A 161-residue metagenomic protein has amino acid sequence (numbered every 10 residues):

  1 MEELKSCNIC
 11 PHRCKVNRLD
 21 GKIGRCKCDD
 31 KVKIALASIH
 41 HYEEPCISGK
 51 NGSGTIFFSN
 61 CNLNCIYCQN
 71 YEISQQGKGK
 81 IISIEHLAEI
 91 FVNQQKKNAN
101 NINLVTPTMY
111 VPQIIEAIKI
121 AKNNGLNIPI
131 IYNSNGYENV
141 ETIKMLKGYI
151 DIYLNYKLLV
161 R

Functional and structural regions predicted by a protein language model:
L4-C7, P11, I23, T55-F58 (+1 more regions): Residues immediately within or flanking Cys/His clusters that coordinate Zn2+ in small zinc-binding modules
I9-G21, R25, I66-I73: Iron-sulfur cluster-binding cysteine motifs and their immediate structural context in ferredoxin-like electron-transfer
C26-I152: Conserved Radical SAM active-site core
L154-Y156: Ligand-binding pocket scaffold of soluble enzyme catalytic domains
L158-R161: Histidine/lysine/aspartate-rich catalytic loop segments that bind and position anionic ligands
